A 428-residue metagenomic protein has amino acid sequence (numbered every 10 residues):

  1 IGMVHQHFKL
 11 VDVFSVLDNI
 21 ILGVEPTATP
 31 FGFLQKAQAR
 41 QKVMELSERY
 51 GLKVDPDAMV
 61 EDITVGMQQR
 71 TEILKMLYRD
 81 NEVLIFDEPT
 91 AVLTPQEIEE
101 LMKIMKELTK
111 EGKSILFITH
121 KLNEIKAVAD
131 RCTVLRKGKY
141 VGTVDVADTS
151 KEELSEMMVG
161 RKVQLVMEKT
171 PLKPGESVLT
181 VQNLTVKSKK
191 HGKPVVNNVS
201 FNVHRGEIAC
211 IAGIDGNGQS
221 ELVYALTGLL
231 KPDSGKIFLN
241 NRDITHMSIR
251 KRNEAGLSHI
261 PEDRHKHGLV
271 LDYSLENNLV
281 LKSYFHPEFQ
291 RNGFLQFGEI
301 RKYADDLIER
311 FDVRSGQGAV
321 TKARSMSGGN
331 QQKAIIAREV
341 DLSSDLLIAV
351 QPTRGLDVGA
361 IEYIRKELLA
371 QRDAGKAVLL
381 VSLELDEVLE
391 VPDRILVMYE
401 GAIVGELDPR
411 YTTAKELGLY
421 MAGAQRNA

Functional and structural regions predicted by a protein language model:
I1-A428: Glycine-rich phosphate-binding loops of nucleotide-dependent enzymes
